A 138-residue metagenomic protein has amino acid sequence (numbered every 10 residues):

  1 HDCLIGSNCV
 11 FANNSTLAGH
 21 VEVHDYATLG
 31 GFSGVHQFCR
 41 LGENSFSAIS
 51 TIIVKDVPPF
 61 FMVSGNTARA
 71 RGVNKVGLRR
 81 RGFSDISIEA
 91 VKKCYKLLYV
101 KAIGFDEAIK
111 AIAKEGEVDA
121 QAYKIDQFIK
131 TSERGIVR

Functional and structural regions predicted by a protein language model:
H1, G6-S7, A12-G19, H24-D25 (+6 more regions): Left-handed beta-helix
N66-R138: Terminal amphipathic alpha-helical/low-complexity segments used for targeting or macromolecular assembly
